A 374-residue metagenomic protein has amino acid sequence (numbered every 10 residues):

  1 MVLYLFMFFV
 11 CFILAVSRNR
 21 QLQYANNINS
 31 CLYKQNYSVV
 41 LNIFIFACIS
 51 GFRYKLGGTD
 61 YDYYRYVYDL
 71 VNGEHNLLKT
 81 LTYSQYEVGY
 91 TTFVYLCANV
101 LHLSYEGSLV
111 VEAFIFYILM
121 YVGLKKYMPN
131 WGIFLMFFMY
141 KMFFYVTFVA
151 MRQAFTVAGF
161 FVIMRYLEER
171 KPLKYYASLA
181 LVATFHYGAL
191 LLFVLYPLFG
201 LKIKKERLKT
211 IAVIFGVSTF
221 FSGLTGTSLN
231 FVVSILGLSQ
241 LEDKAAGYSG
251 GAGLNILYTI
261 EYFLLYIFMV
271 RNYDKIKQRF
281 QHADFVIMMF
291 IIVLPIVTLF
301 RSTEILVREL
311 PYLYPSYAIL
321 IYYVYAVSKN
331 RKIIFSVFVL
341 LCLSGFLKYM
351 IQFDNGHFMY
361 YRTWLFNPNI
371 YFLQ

Functional and structural regions predicted by a protein language model:
M1-F46: Start-transfer (signal-anchor) and selected internal transmembrane alpha helices of multi-pass inner/ER membrane
D62-G73, T80-H102: Short hydrophobic/aromatic helix or loop-helix immediately within or flanking a transmembrane segment in polytopic
D62-R65, E74-L77, T91, Y196-Y314 (+1 more regions): Alpha-helical transmembrane segments and terminal signal-anchor/GPI-anchor hydrophobic tails, characterized by long
V88, V100-I115: Loop-to-helix entry region of an early transmembrane alpha helix in multi-pass inner-membrane enzymes
Y121-K141: Transmembrane-helix signature of polytopic, membrane-embedded enzymes that assemble or transfer cell-envelope glycans
F143, K174-L198, L294-T298: Membrane-interface alpha helices of multi-pass inner-membrane proteins
F148-A154: Short acidic/glycine- and proline-prone juxtamembrane loop motifs at membrane-interface regions of multi-pass membrane
F160-K174: Membrane-interface transmembrane helices that cradle and orient dolichyl/undecaprenyl
